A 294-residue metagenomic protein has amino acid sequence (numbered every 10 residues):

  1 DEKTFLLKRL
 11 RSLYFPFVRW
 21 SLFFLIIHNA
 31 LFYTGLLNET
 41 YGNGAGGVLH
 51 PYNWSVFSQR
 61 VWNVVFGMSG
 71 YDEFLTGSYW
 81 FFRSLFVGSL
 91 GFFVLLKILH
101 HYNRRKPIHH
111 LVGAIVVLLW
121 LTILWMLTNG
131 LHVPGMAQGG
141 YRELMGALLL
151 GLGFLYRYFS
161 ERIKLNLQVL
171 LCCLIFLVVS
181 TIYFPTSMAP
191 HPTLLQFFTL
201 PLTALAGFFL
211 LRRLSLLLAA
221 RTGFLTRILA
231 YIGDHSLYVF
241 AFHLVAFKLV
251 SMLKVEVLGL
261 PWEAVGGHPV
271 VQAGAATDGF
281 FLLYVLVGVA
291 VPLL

Functional and structural regions predicted by a protein language model:
D1-L294: Alpha-helical transmembrane segments and their immediate juxtamembrane cytosolic regions
